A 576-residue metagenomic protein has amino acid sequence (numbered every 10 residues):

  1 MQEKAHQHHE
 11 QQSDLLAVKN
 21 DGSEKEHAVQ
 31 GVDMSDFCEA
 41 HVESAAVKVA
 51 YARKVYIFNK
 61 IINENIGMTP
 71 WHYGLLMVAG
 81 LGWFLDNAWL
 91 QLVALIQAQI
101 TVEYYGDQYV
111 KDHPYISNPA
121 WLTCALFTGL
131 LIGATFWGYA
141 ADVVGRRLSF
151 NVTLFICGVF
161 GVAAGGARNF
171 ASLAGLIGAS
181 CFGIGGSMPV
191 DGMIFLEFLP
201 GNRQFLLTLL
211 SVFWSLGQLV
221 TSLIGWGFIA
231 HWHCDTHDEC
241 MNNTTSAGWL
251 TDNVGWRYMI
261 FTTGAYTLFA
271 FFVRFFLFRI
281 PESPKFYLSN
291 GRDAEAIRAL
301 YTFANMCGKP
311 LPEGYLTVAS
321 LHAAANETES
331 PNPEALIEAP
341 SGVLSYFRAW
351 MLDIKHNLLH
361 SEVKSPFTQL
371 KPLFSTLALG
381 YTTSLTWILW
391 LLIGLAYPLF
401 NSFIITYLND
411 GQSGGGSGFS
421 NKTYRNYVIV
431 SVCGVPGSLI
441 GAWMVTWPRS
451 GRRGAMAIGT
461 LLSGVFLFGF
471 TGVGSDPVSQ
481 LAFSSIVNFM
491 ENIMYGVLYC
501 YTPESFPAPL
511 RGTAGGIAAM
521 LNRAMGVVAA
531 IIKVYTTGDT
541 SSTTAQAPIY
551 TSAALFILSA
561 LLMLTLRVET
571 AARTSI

Functional and structural regions predicted by a protein language model:
M1-A98, V102-Y104: Cytosolic juxtamembrane N-terminal segment immediately preceding the first transmembrane helix of multi-pass
A40-Y73, S246-T251, N305-S402, G414-S417: Flexible cytoplasmic loops linking transmembrane helices in multi-pass membrane transporters
A94-I132: Extracellular/periplasmic helix-loop-helix junction of adjacent transmembrane segments in MFS-like secondary
Y105, G145, G166-A171, G183 (+2 more regions): Helix-breaking motifs and short loop linkers at transmembrane-helix boundaries and internal kinks in secondary membrane
C124, Y139, I177, C181 (+1 more regions): C-terminal transmembrane bundle
I132-A171: Conserved MFS/SLC helix-loop-helix module at the cytosolic interface between two early adjacent transmembrane helices
G165-L176, A230-C234, G472-A482: Helix-loop junctions at membrane interfaces in 12-TM secondary transporters
L210, G227-A349, S552-I576: Central mid-sequence intracellular linker of multi-pass
